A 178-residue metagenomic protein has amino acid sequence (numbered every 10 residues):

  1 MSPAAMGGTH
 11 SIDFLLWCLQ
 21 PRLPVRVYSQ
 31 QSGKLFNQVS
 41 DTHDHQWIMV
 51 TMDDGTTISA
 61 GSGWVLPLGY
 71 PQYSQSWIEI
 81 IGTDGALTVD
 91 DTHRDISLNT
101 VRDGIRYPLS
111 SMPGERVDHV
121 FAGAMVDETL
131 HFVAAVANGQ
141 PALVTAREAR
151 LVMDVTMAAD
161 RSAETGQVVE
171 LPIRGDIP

Functional and structural regions predicted by a protein language model:
M1-P3, K34-L35, R116-V120, N138-A146: Active-site rim elements
M1-Y73, R147: Rossmann-like dinucleotide-binding domain that binds NAD(P)(H)
M6, A124-D127, V144: Residue-level signal for the nucleotide or nucleotide-sugar donor/cofactor binding architecture
S11-I12, V126-L130, T156: A general structural signal for well-ordered alpha-helical segments in protein cores
Q38-D41, D53-D127: NAD(P)-dinucleotide binding in Rossmann-like oxidoreductases
Q46-I48, S76-I78, D160: Residue-level detector of beta-strand structural context in well-folded domains
D53, H131-P178: C-terminal helix-rich "cap/oligomerization" subdomain common to oxidoreductases
